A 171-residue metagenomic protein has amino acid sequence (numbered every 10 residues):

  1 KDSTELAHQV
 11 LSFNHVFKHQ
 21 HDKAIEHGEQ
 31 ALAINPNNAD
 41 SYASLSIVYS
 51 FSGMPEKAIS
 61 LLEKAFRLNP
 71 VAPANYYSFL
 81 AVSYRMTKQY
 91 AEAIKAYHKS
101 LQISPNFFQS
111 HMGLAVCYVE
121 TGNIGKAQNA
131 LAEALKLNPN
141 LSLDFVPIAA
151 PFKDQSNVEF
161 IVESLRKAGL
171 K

Functional and structural regions predicted by a protein language model:
K1-D2, I34, L68-N69, I103 (+1 more regions): Structural marker of alpha-solenoid helical repeat scaffolds
E5-L6, A39-D40, P73-N75, F108-Q109 (+1 more regions): Helix-start (N-cap) detector for alpha-helical repeat units in TPR-like alpha-solenoids, especially tetratricopeptide
V10, S44, S78-F79, G113: Canonical tetratricopeptide repeat
F17-Q30, F51-L68, T87-K99, T121-A130: Structural signature of tandem alpha-helical TPR/SEL1-like repeats, specifically the intra-repeat loop/turn
F107, G113, C117-F145: C-terminal structured "cap/appendage" subdomains that terminate the fold
N140-K171: Terminal, low-structured helical/coil segments at or just beyond the last alpha-helical repeat
